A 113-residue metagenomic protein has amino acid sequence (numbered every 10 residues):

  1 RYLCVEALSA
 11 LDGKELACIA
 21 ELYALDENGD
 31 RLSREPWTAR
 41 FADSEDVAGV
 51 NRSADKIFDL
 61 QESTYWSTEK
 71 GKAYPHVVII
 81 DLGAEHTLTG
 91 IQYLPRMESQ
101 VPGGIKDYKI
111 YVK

Functional and structural regions predicted by a protein language model:
R1, A20, T87-G90, K106: A short, local hydrophobic-aromatic micro-motif
R1-S9: Noncatalytic modules at the cell exterior or secretory-pathway interfaces, chiefly beta-strand-rich lectin/adhesion
Y2, P75-I79, G90: Intrinsic-disorder/low-complexity, polar/charged segments enriched in Ser/Thr/Lys/Arg/Asp/Glu/Gln
L8, Y93-L94: Generic short beta-strand segments
L11-E85, R96-G103: Disordered, acidic Ser/Thr/Pro-rich linker "stalks" and the adjacent N-terminal cap of the next globular domain
L22-A24, I91, I110: Extracellular beta-strand elements of beta-rich domains used for carbohydrate recognition/degradation or cell-matrix
V101-K113: Short, surface-exposed beta-strand/strand-loop-strand elements in extracellular ectodomains
